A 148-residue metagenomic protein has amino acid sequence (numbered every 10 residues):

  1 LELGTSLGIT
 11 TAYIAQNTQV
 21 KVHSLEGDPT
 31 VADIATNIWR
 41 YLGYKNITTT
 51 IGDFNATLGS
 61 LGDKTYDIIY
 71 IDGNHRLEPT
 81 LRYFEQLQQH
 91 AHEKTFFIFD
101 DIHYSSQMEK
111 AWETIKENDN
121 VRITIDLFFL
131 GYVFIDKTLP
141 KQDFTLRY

Functional and structural regions predicted by a protein language model:
L1-Y148: S-adenosylmethionine/decaboxylated-SAM
